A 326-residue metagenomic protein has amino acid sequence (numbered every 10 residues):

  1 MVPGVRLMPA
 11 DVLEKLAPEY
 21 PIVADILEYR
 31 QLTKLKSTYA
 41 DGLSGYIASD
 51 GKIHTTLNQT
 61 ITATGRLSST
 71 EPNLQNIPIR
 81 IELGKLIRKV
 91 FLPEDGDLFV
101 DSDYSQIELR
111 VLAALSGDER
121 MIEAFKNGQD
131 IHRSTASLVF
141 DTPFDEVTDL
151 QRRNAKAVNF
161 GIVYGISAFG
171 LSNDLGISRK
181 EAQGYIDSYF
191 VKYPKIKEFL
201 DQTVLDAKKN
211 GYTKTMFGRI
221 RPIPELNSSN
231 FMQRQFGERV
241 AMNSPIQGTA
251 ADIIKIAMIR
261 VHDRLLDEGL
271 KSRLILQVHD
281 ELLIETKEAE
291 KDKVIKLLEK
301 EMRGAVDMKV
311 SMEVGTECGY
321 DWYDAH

Functional and structural regions predicted by a protein language model:
M1-A10, S68, I87-D95, R110-G117 (+5 more regions): Short acidic (Asp/Glu) and glycine-rich catalytic loops that position anionic groups and cofactors
M1-E82, L92, L98, E108 (+5 more regions): Conserved "right-hand" nucleotidyltransferase catalytic core of DNA-directed polymerases
P18, H54-T55, Q59-T62, S137-L270 (+4 more regions): Conserved catalytic core of nucleic-acid polymerases
Q59-F144: Function-dense linear segments that define catalytic or interfacial modules in macromolecule-processing proteins
L92-D95, D267-L270, I275-H279, V306-K309: A structural signal for short secondary-structure junctions
K192-P194, K300-M308: A common structural junction motif
E281-T286: Short beta-strand->loop micro-motif that forms the acidic, two-metal-ion catalytic signature in nucleotide-processing
A305-E317: Conserved short beta-strand edge segments in small beta-sheet-based binding/regulatory domains
